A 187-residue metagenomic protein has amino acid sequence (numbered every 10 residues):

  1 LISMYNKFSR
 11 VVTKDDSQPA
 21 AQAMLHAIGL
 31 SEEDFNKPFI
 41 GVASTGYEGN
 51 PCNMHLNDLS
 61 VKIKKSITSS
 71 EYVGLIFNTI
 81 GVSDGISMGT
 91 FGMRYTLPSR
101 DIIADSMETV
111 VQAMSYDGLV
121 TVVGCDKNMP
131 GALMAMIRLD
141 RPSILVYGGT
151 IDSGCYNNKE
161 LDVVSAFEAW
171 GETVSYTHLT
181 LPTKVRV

Functional and structural regions predicted by a protein language model:
S3-D34: N-terminal amphipathic/basic leader segments beginning at the initiator methionine
M4-S9, I40-Y47, G81-M93: Gly-rich Lys/Arg/Thr-decorated short loops/hinges at beta-loop-alpha junctions or inter-strand turns that position
Q22-H26, V73-T121: Glycine-rich oxoanion-binding loops at beta->alpha junctions
Y47-I76: Glycine-rich phosphate/diphosphate-binding loop of Rossmann-like nucleotide-binding domains
P51-C52, D105, C125-L133, S153-C155: Short glycine/serine/threonine-rich phosphate/pyrophosphate-binding segments that cradle anionic phosphate groups
V111-A132, I144-V146: A short, small-residue-rich loop immediately preceding and capping a beta-strand
M136-N158: Short, acidic/small-residue loops that bind anionic groups at enzyme active sites
T177-T183: Conserved small/polar residues in nucleotide/adenosyl-binding loops
